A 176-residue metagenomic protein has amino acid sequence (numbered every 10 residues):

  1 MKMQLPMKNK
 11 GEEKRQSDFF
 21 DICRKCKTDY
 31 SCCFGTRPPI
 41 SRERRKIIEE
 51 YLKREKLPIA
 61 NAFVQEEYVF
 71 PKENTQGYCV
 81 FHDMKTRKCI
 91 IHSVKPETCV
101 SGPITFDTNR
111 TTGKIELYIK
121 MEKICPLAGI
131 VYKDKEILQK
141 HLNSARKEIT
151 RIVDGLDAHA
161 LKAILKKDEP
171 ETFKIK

Functional and structural regions predicted by a protein language model:
M1-K176: Short loop/turn segments that flank or connect secondary-structure elements
